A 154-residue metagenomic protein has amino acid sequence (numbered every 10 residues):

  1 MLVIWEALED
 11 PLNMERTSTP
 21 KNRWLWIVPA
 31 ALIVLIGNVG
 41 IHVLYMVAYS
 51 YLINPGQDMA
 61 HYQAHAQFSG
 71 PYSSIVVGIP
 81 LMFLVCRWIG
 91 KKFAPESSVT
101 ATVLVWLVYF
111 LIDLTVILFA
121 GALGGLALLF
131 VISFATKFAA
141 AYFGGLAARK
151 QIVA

Functional and structural regions predicted by a protein language model:
L2-A154: Juxtamembrane/disordered regions of integral membrane proteins
